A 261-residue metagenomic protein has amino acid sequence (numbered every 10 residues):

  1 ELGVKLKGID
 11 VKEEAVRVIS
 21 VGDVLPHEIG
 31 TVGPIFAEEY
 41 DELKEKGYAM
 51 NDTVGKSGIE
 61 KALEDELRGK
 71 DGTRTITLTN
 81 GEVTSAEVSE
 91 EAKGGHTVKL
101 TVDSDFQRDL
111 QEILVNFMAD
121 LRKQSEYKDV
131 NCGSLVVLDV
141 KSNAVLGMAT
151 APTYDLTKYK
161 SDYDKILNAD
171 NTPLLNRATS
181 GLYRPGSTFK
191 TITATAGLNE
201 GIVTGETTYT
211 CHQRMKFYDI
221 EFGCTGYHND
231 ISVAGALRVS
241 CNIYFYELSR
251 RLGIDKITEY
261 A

Functional and structural regions predicted by a protein language model:
E1-S134, Y154-R177, L182: Extracytoplasmic/periplasmic proteins that interact with beta-lactams or build/remodel peptidoglycan
L25-H27, A144, T191-I192: Short, solvent-exposed alpha-helical surface patches in non-cytosolic proteins
G30, L146-A149: A structural microfeature
E82, N143-A144: Residue-level signal for well-ordered, solvent-exposed loop/turn and beta-edge residues enriched in charged/polar side
E90-K141, Y159-Y260: Active-site loop and adjoining helix of the penicillin-binding protein/serine DD-peptidase-beta-lactamase fold
A144-V145, T153: Feature captures eukaryotic membrane-trafficking machinery centered on endolysosomal pathways and lysosome-related
P152-Y154, E200-G201: Short capping motifs at secondary-structure boundaries
